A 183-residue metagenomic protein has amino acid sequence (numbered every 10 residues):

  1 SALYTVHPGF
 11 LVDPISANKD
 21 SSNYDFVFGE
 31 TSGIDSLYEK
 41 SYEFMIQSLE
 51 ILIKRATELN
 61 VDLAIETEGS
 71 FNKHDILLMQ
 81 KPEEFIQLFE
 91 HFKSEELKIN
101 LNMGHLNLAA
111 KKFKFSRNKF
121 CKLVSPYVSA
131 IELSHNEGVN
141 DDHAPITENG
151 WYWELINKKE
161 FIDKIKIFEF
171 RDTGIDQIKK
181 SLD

Functional and structural regions predicted by a protein language model:
S1-K98: Active-site acidic/histidine proton-transfer and metal-coordination neighborhood in alpha/beta enzyme cores
A2, D13-D20, Y24-G29, P82-D183: Histidine-acidic metal/acid-base catalytic patches
